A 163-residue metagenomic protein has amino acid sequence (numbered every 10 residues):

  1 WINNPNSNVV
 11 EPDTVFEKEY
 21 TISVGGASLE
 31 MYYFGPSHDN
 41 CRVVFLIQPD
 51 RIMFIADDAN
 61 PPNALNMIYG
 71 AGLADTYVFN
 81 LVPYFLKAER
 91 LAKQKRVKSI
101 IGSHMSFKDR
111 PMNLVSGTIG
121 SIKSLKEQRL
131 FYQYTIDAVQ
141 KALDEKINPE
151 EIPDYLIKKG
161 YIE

Functional and structural regions predicted by a protein language model:
W1-T21, L130-F131, T135-V139, D144: Active-site HxH/HxHxD metal-binding segment of metal-dependent hydrolases
P5, K123-S124: A short, structure-level motif marking secondary-structure boundaries and short turns
T21, S28-K123, L130: Metallo-beta-lactamase
V82-F85, I136, P149, P153: Extracytoplasmic/secreted envelope proteins and their assembly/folding machinery, especially bacterial periplasmic
L125-R129, Q133, P153, E163: Short, well-structured alpha-helical segments
K141-E163: C-terminal regulatory/interaction regions
